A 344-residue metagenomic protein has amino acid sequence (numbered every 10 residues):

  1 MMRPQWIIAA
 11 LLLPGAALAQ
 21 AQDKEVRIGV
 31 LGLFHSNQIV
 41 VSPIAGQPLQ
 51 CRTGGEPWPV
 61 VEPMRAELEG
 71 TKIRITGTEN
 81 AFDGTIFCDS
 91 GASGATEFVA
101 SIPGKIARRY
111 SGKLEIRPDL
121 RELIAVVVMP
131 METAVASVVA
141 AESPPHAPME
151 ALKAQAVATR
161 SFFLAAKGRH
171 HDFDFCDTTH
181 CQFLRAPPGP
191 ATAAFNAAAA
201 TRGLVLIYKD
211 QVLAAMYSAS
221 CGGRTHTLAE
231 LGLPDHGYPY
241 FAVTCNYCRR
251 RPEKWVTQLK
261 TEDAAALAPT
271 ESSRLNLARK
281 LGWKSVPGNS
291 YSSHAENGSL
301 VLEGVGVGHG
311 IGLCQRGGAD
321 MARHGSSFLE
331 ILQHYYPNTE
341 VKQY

Functional and structural regions predicted by a protein language model:
M2-A10, L18-Y344: Conserved, single-site charged/polar hotspot
